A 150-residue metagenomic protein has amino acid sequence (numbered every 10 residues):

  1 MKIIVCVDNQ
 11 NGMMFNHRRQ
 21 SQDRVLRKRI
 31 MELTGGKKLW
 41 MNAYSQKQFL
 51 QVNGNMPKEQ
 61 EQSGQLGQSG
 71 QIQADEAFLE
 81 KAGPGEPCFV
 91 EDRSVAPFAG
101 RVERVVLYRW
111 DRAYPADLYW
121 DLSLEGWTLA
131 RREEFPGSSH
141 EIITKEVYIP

Functional and structural regions predicted by a protein language model:
M1-P150: Enzymes that bind and transform nitrogen-containing heteroaromatic metabolites
